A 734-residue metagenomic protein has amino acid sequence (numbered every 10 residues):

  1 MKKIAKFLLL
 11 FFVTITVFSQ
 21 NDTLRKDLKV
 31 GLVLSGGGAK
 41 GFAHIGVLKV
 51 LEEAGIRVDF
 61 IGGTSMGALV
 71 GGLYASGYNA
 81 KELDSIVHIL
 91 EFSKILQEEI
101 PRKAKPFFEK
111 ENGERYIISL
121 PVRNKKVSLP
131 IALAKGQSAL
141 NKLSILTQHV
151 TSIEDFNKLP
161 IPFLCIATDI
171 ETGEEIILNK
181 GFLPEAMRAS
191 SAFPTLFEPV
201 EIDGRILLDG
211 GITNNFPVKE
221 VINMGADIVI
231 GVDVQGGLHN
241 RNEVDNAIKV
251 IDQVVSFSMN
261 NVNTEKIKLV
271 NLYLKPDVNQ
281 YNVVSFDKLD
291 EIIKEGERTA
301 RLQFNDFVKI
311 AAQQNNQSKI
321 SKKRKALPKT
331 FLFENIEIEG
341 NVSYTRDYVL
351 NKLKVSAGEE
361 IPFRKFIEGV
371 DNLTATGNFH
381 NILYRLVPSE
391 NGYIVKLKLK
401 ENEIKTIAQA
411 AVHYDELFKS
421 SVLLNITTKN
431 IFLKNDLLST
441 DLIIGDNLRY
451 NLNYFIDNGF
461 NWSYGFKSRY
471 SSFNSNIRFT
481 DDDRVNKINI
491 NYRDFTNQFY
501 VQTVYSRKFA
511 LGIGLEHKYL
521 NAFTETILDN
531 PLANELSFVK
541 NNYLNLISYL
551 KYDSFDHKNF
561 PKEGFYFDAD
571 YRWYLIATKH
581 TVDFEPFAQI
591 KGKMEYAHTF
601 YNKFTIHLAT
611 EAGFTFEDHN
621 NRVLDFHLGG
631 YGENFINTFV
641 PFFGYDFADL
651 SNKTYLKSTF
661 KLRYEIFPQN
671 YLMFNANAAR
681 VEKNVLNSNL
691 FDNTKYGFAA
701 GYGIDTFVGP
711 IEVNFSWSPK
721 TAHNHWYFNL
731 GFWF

Functional and structural regions predicted by a protein language model:
M1-D27, T610, F614: Bacterial Sec-dependent N-terminal signal peptides
Q20-T64, G72-D371, A375-V387, Y393 (+1 more regions): Patatin-like phospholipase
A167-I170, N179, P276, G340-V342 (+8 more regions): Flexible glycine-/small-residue-rich
R364, G369, L383, N391-I547 (+4 more regions): Gram-negative/organellar outer-membrane beta-barrel architecture
A410-V412, L546-I666: C-terminal outer-membrane beta-barrel translocator/porin domains of Gram-negative envelope proteins and their
R469-F473, K518-L520, A569-T578, G613-T615 (+1 more regions): Short glycine-rich beta-strand segments
N521, T526-L528, L536, N541-L544 (+6 more regions): Outer-membrane beta-barrel transmembrane domain signature
